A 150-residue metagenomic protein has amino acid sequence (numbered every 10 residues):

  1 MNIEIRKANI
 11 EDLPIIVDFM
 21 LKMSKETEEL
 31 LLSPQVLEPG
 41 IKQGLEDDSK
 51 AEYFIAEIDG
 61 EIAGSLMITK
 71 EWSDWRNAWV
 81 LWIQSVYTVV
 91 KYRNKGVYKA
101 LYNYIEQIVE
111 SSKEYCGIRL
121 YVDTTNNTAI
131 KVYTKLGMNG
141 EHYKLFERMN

Functional and structural regions predicted by a protein language model:
N2-E4: Extreme N-terminal starter segment of soluble prokaryotic enzymes
K7-I10, D18-A78, Q84, Y102 (+1 more regions): Acetyl-CoA-dependent GNAT
D12-I15, A100-L101, T128: Charged catalytic carboxylate motif
W72-I83, R93, E114-C116, E141: A conserved beta-turn-beta hairpin within the catalytic core of GNAT-like acetyltransferases that forms part
Q84, V89, R93, D123: Residue-level recognition of the GNAT/N-acetyltransferase active site
T88, N94-Q107, K131, K135: Conserved acetyl-CoA-binding loop-helix of GNAT-fold acetyltransferases
I118-A129, E147-N150: Conserved beta-strand-loop-alpha-helix junction that forms the acyl-donor binding cleft
Y133-K144: Conserved acetyl-CoA-binding loop of GNAT-fold acetyltransferases
